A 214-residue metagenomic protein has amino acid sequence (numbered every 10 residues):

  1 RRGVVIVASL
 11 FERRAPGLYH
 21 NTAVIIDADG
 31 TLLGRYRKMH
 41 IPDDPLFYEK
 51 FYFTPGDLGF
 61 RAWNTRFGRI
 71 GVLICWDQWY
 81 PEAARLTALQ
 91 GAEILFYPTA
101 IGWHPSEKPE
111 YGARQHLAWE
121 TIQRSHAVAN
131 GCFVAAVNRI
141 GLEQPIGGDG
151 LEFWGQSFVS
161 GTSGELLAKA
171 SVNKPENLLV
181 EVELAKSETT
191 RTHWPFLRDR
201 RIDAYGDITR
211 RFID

Functional and structural regions predicted by a protein language model:
R1-V7, R69, C75-N177: CN hydrolase (nitrilase-like) catalytic-core segments centered on the catalytic cysteine and neighboring Lys/Glu
A8-L10, T22-I25, R61, S157-V159 (+1 more regions): Short beta-strand scaffold segments in enzyme catalytic cores
R13-I122, H193-W194: Active-site catalytic loop in hydrolytic enzyme cores
D27-D29, G161-S163, V182: Short acidic-glycine loop/turn motifs at beta-strand connectors
Y36, K174-E176, L184: Short secondary-structure boundary motifs at beta->alpha junctions and helix caps
Y36, W63, V137, A170 (+1 more regions): Hydrophobic residues at beta-strand termini and immediately following loops that shape nucleotide-binding pockets
S187-D214: A conserved C-terminal secondary-structure "cap"
